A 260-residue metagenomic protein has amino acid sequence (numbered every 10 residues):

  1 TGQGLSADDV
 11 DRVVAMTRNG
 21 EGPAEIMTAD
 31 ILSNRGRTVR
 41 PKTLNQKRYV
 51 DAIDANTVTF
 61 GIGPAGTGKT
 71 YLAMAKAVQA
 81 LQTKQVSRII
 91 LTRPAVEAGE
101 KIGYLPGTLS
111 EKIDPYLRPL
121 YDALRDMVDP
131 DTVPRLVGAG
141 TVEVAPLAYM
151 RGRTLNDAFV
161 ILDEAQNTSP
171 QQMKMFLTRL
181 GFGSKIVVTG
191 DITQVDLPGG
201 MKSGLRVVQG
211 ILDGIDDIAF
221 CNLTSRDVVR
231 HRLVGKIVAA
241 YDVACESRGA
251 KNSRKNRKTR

Functional and structural regions predicted by a protein language model:
T1-I26: Interdomain "pre-motor" coupling segment immediately N-terminal to P-loop NTPase/helicase cores
I26-T38: Conserved adenine-nucleotide phosphate-binding loops and their immediately adjacent elements
G36-L162, Q166-R260: Conserved helicase motor core of SF1/SF2 NTP-dependent helicases
